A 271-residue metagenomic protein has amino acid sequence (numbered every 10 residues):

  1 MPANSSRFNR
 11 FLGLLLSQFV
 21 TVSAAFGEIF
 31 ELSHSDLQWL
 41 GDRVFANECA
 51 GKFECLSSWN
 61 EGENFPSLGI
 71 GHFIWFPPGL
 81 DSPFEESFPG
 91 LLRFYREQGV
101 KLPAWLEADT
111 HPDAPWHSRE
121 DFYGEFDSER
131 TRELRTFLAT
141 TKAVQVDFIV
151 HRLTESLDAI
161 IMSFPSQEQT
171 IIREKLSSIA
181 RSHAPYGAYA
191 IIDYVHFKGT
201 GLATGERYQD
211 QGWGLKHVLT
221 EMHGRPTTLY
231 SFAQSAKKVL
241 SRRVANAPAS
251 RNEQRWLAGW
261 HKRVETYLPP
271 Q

Functional and structural regions predicted by a protein language model:
M1-F8: N-terminal secretory signal peptides that target proteins for export/translocation
R10-V22: Bacterial N-terminal signal peptides
S23-G27: Sec/Tat signal peptide C-region and signal peptidase I cleavage site
E28-Q271: Cell-wall polysaccharide-cleaving catalytic domain and substrate-binding groove, primarily in peptidoglycan/chitin
